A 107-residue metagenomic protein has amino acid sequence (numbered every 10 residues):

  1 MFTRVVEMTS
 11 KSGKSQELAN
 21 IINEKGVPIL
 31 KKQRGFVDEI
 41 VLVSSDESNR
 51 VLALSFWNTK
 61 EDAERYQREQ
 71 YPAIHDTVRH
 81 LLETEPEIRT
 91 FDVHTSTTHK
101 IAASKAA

Functional and structural regions predicted by a protein language model:
F2, I40-N49, D76-A107: Glycine-rich beta-strand-turn "strand-cap" elements at beta-sheet edges
F2-T9, D38-Q67: Short, well-ordered beta-strand segments in beta-rich or mixed alpha/beta enzyme and ligand-binding folds
T3-V5, S15-E17, T77: Generic alpha-helical hydrophobic packing signal
T9-I22: Short, surface-exposed ligand-recognition loops at beta-strand->loop->(often short) alpha-helix junctions that present
S15-E17, R50, D62-E64, T97-K100: Intrinsically disordered, low-complexity acidic/polar segments
N23, Y71, A103-A107: Short intrinsically disordered coil segments
E24-V37, F56-T90: An amphipathic, aromatic/His-enriched active-site/gating alpha helix that lines ligand/cofactor pockets
